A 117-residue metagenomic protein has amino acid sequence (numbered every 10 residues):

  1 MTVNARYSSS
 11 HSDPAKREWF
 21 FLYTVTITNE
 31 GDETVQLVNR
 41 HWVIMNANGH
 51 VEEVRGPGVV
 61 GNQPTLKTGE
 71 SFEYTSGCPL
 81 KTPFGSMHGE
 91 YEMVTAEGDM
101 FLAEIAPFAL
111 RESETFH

Functional and structural regions predicted by a protein language model:
M1-F20: Low-complexity, acidic Ser/Thr/Pro/Gly-rich terminal tails and inter-domain linkers that flank the onset of structured
S12-D13, T34, K81-G85: Short glycine/serine/proline-enriched coil/turn segments at secondary-structure junctions
E18-L22, Q36-N39: Short coil-to-beta strand junction motifs in C2/discoidin
W19-F21, V25, F72, G85-M87: Hydrophobic core residues within well-ordered beta-strands of beta-rich domains
I27-G31: Asparagine-centered strand-capping/turn motif at beta-strand->loop junctions
E33-E52, M93: Short acidic, flexible loop segments centered on an aromatic residue
E53-F84: Intrinsically disordered, low-complexity Pro/Gly/Ser/Thr-rich segments with frequent PxxP/GP/PP motifs and embedded
P79-H117: Terminal connector regions
